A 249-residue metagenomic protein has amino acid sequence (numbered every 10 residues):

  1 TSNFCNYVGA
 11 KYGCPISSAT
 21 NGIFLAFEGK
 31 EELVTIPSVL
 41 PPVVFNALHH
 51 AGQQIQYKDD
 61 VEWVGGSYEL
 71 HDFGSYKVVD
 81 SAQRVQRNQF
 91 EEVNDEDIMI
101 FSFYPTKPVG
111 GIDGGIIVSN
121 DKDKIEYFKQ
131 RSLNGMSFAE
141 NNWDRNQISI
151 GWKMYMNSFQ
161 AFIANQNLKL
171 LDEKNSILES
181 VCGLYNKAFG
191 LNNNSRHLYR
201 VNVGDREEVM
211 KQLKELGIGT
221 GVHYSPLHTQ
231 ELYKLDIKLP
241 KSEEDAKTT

Functional and structural regions predicted by a protein language model:
S2-A26, L33-L40, K58-D60: Short loop-beta-helix segment that forms the pyridoxal 5′-phosphate
G22-F27, L48, G115, A164: Buried hydrophobic packing segments
F27-S81, V85-N88: PLP-dependent aminotransferase-like
K77-V79, M99, T220-V222: Hydrophobic faces of well-ordered beta-strands that scaffold small-molecule active sites in alpha/beta enzyme cores
V85-F90, D95-R200: Active-site region of PLP-dependent enzymes
N134-W143, E208-P240, E244-T249: Conserved PLP cofactor-binding pocket of PLP-dependent enzymes
